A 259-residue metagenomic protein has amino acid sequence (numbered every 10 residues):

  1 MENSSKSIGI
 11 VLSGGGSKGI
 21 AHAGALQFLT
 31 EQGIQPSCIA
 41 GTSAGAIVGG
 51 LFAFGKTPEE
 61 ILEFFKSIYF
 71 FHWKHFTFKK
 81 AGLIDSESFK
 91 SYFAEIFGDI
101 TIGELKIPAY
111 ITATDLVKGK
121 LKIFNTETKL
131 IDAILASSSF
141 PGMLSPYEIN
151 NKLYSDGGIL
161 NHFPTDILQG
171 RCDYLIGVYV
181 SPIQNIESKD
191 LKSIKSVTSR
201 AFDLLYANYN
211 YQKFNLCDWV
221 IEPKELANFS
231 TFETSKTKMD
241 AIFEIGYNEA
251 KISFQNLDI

Functional and structural regions predicted by a protein language model:
M1-T42, G50-I259: Patatin-like phospholipase
